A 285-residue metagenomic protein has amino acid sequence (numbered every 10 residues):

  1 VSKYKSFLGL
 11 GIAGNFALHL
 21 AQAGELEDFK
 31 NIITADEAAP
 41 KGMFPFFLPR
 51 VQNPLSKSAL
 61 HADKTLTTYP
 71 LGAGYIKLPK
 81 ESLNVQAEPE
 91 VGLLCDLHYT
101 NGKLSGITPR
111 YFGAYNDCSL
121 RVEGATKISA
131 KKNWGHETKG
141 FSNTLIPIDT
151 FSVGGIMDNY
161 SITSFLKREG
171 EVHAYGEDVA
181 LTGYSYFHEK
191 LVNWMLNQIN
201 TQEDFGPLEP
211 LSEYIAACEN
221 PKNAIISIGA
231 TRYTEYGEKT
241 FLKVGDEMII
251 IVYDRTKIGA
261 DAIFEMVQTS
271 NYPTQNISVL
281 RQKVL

Functional and structural regions predicted by a protein language model:
V1-K3: A short acidic-Thr-Gly-centered motif at the start of a beta-strand
K5-A217, T240, A262-V284: Glycine-enriched loop-and-adjacent helix/strand subsegments that border the catalytic/binding cleft of enzyme cores
F16-A17, A230-E235, Y253-I258: Short, charged beta-turn/beta-strand-edge "cap" motif at the junction between a beta-strand and an adjacent loop
L208, K222-T234: Short, structured beta-strand/loop micro-motifs enriched in basic residues and often containing a Trp
P221-N223, K243-E247: Loop/turn positions that initiate beta-strands
